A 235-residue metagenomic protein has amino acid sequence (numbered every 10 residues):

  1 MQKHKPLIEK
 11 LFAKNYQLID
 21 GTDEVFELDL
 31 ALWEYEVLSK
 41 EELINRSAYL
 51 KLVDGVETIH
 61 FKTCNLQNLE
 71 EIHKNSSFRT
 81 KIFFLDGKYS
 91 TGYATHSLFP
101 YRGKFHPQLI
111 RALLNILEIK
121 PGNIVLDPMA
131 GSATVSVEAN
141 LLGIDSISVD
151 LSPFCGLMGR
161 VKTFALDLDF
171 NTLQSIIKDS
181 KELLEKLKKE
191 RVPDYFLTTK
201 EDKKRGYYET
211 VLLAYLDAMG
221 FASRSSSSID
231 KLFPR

Functional and structural regions predicted by a protein language model:
M1-I119: S-adenosyl-L-methionine
G92-H96, E138-N140, Y195-F196: Short acidic, glycine/Ser/Thr-rich loop/turn "cap" segments at secondary-structure junctions
F99, P128-M129, S148: Alpha-helix N-cap/helix-initiation motif
P121-G131: Conserved class I S-adenosyl-L-methionine
A133-V137: Glycine-rich SAM-binding Motif I of class I
L141, D145-S148, S152-R235: Class I S-adenosyl-L-methionine-dependent methyltransferase module
